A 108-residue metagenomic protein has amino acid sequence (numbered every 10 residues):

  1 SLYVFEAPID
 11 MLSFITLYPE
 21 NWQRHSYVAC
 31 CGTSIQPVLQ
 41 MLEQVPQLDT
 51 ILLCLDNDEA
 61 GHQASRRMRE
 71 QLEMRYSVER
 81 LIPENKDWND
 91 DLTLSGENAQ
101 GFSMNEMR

Functional and structural regions predicted by a protein language model:
L2-V4: Conserved beta-strand elements of the Class I
E6-A7, N57: Helix N-cap/beta->alpha junction signal
I9-S13: Short amphipathic alpha-helical face segments that pack within enzyme cores and frequently flank/anchor catalytic
T16-R108: TOPRIM fold recognition
